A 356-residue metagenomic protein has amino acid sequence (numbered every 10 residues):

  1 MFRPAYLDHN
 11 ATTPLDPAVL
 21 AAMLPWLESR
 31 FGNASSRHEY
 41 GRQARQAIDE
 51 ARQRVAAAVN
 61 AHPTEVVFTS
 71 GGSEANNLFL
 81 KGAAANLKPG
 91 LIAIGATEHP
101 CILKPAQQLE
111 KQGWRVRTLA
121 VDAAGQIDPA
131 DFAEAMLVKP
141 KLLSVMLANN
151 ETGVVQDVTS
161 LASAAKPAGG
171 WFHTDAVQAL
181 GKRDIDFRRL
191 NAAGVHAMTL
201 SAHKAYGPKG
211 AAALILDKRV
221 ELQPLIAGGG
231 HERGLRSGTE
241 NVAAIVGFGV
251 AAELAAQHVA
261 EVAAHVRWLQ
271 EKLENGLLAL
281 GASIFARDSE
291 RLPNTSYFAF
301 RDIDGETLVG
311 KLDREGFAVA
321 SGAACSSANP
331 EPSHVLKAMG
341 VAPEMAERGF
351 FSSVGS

Functional and structural regions predicted by a protein language model:
M1-S356: Pyridoxal 5′-phosphate
